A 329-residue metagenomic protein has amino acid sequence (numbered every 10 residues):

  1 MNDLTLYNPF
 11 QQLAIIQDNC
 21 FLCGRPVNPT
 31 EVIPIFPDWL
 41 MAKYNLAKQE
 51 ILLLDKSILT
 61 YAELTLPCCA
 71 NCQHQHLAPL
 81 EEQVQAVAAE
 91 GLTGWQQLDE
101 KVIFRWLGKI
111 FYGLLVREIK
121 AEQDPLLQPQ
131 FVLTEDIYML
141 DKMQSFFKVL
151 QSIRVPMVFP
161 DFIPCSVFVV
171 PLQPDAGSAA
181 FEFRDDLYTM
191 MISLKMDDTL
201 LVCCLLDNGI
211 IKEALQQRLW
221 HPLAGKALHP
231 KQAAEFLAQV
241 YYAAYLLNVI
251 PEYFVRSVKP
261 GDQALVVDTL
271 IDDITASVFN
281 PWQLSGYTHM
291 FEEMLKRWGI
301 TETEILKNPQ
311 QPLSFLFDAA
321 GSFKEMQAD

Functional and structural regions predicted by a protein language model:
M1-G91: An N-terminal structural lobe/cap that precedes and organizes the functional/catalytic core across diverse proteins
N19-G24, T93-G94, A180, Y188-M190: Intrinsically disordered, low-complexity boundary segments flanking structured domains
C23, A70-C72, I110-L115, K195-D197 (+1 more regions): Structured loops at beta-to-helix junctions and adjacent beta-edge loops in soluble globular domains
P34, M41-A47, Q83, V87 (+8 more regions): Generic local-structure boundary detector
P37, C69, G91-D99, K226-E235: General structural signal for secondary-structure boundaries
Q49, D55-Y138: Internal, well-ordered alpha/beta segment that forms a basic, Gly-enriched binding/recognition surface
V132-D329: C-terminal, charged low-complexity interaction regions
